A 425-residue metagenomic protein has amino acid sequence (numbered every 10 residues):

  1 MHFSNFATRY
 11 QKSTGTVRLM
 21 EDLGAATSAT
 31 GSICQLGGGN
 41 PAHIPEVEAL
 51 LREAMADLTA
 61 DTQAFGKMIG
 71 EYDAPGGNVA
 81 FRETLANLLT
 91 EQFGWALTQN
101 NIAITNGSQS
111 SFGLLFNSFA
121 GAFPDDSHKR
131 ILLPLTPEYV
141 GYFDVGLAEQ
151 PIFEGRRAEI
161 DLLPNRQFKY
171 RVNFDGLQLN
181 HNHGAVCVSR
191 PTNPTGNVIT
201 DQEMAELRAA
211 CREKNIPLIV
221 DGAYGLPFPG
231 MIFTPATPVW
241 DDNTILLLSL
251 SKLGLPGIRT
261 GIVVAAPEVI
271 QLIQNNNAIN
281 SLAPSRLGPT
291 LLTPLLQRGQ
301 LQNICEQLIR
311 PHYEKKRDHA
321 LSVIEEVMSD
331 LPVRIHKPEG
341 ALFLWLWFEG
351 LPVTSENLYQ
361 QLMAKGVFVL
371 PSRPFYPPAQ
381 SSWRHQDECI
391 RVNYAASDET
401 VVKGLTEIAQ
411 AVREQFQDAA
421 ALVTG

Functional and structural regions predicted by a protein language model:
M1-G76, E91, K214-I216, V367: N-terminal "arm"/small-domain region of PLP-dependent enzymes with the aminotransferase-like
E21-S28, F343-I390, V401-K403: Conserved C-terminal alpha-helix-loop-beta "cap" of PLP-dependent enzymes that closes/shapes the active-site mouth
G39-H43, Q109-S110, E138-G141, P191-P194 (+10 more regions): Short, solvent-exposed loop/turn segments at secondary-structure junctions
K67-K214, I219-W240, I245, F416-T424: Conserved core of the PLP fold type I
L226, P235-N275, A283-G288, V401-L405: Active-site PLP attachment segment
I270-L272, T290-H312, E326-V327: Amphipathic alpha-helix from the class-I
Q307-L321, V333-W347: Conserved glycine-rich beta-strand-loop-beta hairpin in the small C-terminal domain of fold type I
